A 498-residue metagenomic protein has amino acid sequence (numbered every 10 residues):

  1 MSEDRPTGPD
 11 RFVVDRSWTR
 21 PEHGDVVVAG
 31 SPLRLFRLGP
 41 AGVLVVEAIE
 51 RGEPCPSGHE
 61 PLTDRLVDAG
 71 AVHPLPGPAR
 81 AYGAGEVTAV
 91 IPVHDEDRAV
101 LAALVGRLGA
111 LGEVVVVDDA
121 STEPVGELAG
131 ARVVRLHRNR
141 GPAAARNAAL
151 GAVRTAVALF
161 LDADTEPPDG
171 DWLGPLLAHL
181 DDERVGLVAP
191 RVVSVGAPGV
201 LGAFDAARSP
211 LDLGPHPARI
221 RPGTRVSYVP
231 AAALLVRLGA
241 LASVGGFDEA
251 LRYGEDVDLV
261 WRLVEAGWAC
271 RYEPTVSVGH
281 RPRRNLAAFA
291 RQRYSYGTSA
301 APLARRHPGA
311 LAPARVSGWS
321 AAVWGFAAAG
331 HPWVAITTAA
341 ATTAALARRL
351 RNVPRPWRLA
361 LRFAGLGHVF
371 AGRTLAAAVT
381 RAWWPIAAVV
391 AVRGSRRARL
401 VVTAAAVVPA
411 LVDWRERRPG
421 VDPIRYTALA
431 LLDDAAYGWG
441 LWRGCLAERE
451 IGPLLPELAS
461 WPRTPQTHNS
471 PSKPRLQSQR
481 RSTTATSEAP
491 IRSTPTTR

Functional and structural regions predicted by a protein language model:
M1-E50, D68: Acidic, low-complexity/disordered tracts enriched in E/D and polar residues
V93-A110: Short, well-formed alpha-helical segments that are part of the catalytic scaffolds of diverse glycosyltransferases
R98, D118-G126, R138, T165-E166: A conserved acidic beta->alpha catalytic loop
L136-V153, A163, P217-S227, R262: Glycine-rich, basic loop-to-helix element that forms the pyrophosphate-binding segment of sugar-nucleotide handling
A158: Short aromatic/hydrophobic "clamp" motif used to bind/position activated sugar donors
E166, G170-A203, R281: Conserved donor NDP-sugar-binding/catalytic core segment of glycosyltransferases
P190, D205-V226: Short, flexible, basic/aromatic active-site loop/helix in glycosyltransferases
E273-P274, G279-T338, A347-R443, R449 (+2 more regions): Active-site-adjacent helix/loop segment of glycosyltransferases that harbors family-specific signature motifs
